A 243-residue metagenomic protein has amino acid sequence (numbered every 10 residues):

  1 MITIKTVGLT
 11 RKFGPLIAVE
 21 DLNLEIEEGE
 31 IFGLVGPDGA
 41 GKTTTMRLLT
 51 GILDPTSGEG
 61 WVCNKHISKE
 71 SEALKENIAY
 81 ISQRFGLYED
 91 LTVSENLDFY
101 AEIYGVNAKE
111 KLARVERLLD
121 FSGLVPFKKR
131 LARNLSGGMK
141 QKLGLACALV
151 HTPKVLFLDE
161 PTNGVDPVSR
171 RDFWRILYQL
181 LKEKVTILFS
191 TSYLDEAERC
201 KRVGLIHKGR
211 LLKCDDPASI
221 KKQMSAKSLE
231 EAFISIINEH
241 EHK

Functional and structural regions predicted by a protein language model:
G58-K69, A73-L74: Conserved ABC transporter NBD signature motif
D90, L131-L135: Conserved ABC ATPase signature
D98, E102, K109-F127: Conserved ABC ATPase "signature" region
T152: Conserved catalytic motifs of ABC-family nucleotide-binding domains
L156-E160: Catalytic Walker B motif of ABC-type/P-loop ATPase nucleotide-binding domains
C214-D215: ABC ATPase "signature
